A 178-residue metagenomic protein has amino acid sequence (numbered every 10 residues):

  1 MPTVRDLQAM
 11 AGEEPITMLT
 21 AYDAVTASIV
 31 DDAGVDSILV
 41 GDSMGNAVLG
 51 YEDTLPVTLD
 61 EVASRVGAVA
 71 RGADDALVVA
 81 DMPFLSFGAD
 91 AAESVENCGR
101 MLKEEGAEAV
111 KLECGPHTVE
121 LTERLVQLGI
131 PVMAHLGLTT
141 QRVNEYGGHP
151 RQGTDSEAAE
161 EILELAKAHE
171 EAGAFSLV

Functional and structural regions predicted by a protein language model:
M1-V178: Alpha/beta enzyme core
